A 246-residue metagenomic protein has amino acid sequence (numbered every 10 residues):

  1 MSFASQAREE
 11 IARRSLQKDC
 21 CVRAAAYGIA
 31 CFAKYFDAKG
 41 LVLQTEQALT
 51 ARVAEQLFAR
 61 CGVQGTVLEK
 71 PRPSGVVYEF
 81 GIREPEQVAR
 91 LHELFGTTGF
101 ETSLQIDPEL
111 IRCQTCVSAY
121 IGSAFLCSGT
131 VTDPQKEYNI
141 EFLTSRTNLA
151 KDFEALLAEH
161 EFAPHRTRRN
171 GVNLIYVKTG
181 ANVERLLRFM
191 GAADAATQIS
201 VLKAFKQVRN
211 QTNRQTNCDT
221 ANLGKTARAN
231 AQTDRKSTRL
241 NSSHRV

Functional and structural regions predicted by a protein language model:
M1-G40, Q44-F58: N-terminal, positively charged regions that mediate nucleic acid binding
Q6-S15, Q105-Q114, F142, V208-T216: Short, mixed-charge, low-aromatic patches
F36-D37, D133, V246: Short amphipathic alpha-helical segments with coiled-coil-like heptad repeat character
T45-E46, A51-R52, Q56-K203: DNA-contacting interfaces and partner/effector-binding or oligomerization modules in DNA-centric proteins
F205-Q211, Q215-S237: Long, charge-rich alpha-helical interaction segments
T238-H244: Conserved small/polar residues in nucleotide/adenosyl-binding loops
